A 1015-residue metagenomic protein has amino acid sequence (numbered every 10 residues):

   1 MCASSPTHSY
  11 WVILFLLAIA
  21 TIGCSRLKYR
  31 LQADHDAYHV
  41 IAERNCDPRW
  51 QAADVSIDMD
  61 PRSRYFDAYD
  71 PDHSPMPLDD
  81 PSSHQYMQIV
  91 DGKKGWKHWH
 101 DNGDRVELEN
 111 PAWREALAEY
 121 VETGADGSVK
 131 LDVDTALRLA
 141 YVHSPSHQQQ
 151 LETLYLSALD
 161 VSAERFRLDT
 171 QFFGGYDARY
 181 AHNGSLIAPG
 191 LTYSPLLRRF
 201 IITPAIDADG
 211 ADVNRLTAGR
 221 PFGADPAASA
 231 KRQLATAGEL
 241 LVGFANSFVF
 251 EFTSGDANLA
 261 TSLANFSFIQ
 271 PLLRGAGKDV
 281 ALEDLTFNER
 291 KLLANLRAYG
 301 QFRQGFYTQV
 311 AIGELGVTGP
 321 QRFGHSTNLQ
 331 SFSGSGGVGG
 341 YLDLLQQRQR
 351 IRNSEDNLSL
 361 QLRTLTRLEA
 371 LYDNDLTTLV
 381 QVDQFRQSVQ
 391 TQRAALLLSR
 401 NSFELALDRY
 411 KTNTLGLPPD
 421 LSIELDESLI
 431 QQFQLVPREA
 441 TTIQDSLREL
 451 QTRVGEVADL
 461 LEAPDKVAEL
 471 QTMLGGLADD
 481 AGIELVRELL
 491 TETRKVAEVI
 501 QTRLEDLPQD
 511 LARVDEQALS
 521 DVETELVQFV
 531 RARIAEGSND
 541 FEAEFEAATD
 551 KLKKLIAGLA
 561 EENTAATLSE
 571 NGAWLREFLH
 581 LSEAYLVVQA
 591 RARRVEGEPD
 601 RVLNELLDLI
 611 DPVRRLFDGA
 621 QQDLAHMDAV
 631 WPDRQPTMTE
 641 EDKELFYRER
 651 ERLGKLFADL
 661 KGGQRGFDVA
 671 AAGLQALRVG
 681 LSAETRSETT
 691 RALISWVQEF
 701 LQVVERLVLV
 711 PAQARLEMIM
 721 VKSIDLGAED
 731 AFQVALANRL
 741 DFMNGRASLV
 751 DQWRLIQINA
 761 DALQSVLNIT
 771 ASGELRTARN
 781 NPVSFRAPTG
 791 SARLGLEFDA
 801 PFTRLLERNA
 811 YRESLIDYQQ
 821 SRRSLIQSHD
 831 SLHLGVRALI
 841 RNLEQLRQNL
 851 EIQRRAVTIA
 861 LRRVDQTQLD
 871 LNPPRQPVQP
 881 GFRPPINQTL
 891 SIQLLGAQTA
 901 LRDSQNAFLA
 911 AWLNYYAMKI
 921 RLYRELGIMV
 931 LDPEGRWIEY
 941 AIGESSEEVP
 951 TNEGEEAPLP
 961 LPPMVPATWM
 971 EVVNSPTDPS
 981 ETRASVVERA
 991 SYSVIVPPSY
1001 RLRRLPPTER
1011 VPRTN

Functional and structural regions predicted by a protein language model:
A20-A42, M59: Bacterial Sec signal peptide processing site at the extreme N-terminus
D60-L139, M720, I724-E729: Regulatory alphaC helix of protein kinase catalytic domains
W96-H98, V436-Q713, K722-E729, A737 (+5 more regions): Acidic, Ser/Thr/Gly/Pro-rich low-complexity segments that form flexible
E119-V129, Y176-F266, Q270, S428-Q444 (+19 more regions): Small/polar, glycine/serine/threonine/aspartate-rich low-complexity segments that form flexible
V142-T170, T217-R220, A227-N258, S267-D284 (+7 more regions): A glycine-/polar-enriched beta->alpha junction
Q150, L154-V161, N288-K291, N295 (+20 more regions): Amphipathic alpha-helical coiled-coil segments
R167, G175-A181, A245-S247, P271 (+9 more regions): Outer-membrane beta-barrel pore domains and translocons
V310-E314, E369, R400-L425, A625-H626 (+4 more regions): Short amphipathic coiled-coil heptad-repeat segments
